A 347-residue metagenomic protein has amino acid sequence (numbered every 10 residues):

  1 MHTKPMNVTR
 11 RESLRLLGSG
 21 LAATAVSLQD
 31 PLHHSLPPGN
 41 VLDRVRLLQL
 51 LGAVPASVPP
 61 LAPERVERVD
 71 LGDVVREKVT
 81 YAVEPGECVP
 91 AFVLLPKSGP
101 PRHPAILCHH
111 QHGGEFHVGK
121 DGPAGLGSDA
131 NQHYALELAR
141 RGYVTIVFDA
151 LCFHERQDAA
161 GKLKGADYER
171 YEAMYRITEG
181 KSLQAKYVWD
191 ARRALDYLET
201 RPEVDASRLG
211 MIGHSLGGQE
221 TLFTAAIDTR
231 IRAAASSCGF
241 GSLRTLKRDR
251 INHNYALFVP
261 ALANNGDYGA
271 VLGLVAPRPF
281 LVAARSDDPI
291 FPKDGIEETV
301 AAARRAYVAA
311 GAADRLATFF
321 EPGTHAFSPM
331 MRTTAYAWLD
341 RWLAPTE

Functional and structural regions predicted by a protein language model:
T3-L21: N-terminal secretory signal peptides and thylakoid transit peptides that target proteins across membranes
S27-V45: C-terminal segment of N-terminal export signals and the immediately downstream linker at the start of the mature
P60-G99: N-terminal cap/lid segment of alpha/beta-hydrolase-fold proteins
H103-P104: Alpha/beta-hydrolase fold active-site loops
H109-W189, L246-D249: Cap/lid segment of the alpha/beta-hydrolase catalytic domain
R193-Y255, L262-A263: Primarily recognizes the serine-hydrolase "nucleophile elbow" in alpha/beta-hydrolase and SGNH/GDSL folds
R248-A301, V308: The feature captures the conserved acid-bearing segment of alpha/beta-hydrolase catalytic domains
A301-A302, A306-E347: C-terminal catalytic histidine-bearing segment of alpha/beta-hydrolase fold enzymes
